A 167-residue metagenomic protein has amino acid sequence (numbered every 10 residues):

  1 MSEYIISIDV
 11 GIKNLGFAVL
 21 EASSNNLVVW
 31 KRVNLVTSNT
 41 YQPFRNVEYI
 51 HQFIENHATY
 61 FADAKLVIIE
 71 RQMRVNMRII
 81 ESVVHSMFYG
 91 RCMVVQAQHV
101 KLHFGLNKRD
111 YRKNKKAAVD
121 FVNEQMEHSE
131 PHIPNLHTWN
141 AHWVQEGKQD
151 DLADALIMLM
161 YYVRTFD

Functional and structural regions predicted by a protein language model:
M1-D167: Phosphate- and other anionic-substrate recognition elements at nucleic-acid/protein interfaces
